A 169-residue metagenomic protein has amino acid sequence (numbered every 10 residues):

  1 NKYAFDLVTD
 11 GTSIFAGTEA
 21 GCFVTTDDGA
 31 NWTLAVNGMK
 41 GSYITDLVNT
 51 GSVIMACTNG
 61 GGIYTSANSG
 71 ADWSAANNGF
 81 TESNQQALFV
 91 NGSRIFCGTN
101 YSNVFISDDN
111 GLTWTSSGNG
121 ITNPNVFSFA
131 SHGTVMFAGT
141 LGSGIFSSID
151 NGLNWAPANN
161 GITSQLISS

Functional and structural regions predicted by a protein language model:
N1-K2, V36-G41, N77-S83, G118-P124 (+2 more regions): Short loop/turn motifs that recur once per blade in beta-propeller domains
S13-A16, V53-A56, R94-C97, V135-A138: Entry beta-strands of beta-propeller and related beta-repeat scaffolds
A20-F23, G60-I63, Y101-V104, G142-I145: Loop/turn residues immediately N-terminal
T25-T26, S66-A67, W73, S107-D108 (+1 more regions): Conserved Ser/Thr-centered positions that define the repeating blades of beta-propeller domains
N31-A35, D72-A76, T113-S117, N154-A158: A structural motif specific to WD40 beta-propellers
